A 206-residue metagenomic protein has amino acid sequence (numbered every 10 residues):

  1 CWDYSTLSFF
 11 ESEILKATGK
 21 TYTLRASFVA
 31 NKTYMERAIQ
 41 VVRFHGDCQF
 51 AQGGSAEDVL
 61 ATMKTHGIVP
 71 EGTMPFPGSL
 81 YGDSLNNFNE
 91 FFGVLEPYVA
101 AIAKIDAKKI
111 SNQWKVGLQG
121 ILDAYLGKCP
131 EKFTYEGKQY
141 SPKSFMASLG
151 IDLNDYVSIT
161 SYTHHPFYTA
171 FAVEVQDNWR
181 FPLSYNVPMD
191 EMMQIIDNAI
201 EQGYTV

Functional and structural regions predicted by a protein language model:
W2-V206: Catalytic-core signature of thiol
